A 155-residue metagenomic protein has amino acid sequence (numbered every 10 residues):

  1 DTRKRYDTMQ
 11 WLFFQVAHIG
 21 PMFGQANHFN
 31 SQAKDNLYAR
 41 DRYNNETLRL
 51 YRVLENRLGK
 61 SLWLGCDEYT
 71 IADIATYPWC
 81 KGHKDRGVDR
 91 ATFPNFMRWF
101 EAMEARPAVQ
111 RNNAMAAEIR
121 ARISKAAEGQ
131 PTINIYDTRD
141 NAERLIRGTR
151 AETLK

Functional and structural regions predicted by a protein language model:
R3, W11-P107, T153-K155: GST-like fold's C-terminal all-alpha helical module
S31-A33, V88-D89, A114-M115, I133-D137: Short, intrinsically disordered/low-complexity patches at protein termini and at juxtamembrane boundaries
N95, M115-A116: Proline- and acidic/polar-enriched loop/turn elements at helix boundaries
A116-K155: Acidic/histidine-enriched, glycine/proline-rich intrinsically disordered or flexible terminal extensions
